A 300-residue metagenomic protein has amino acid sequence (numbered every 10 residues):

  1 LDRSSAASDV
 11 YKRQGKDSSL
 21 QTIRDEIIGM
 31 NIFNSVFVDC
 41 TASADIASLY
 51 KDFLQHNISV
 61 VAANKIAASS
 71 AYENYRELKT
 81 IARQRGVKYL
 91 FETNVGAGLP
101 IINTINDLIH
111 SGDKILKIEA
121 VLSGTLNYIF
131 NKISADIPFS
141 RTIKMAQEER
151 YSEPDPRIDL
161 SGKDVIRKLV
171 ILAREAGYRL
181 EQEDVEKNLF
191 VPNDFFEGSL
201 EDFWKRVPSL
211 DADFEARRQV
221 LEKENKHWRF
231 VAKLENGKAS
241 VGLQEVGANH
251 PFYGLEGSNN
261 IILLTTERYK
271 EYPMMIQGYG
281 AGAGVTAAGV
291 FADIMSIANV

Functional and structural regions predicted by a protein language model:
L1-A7, Y11: Single conserved hydrophobic/aromatic residue that forms the stacking wall/gate of nucleotide- or nucleobase-binding
D17-A62: Rossmann-fold NAD(P) dinucleotide-binding segment
S18, I32, E73, G96 (+7 more regions): Conserved active-site and cofactor/substrate-binding residues in soluble primary-metabolism enzymes
V36-D39, V60-A63, Y89-E92, K117-A120 (+1 more regions): General beta-strand structural signal in soluble alpha/beta enzymes
A44-D52, K65-F91: Rossmann-fold NAD(P)-binding glycine/threonine-rich loop
R83-G86, L90-E149, K163, I171: Rossmann-like NAD(P)H-binding beta-loop-alpha module
K117-L122, N127-F130, M145, Y151 (+1 more regions): Catalytic, metal-anchored helix/loop core of enzyme active sites in primary metabolism
K132-I133, R141-G254: Substrate-binding/catalytic subdomain of NAD(P)-dependent oxidoreductase enzymes
